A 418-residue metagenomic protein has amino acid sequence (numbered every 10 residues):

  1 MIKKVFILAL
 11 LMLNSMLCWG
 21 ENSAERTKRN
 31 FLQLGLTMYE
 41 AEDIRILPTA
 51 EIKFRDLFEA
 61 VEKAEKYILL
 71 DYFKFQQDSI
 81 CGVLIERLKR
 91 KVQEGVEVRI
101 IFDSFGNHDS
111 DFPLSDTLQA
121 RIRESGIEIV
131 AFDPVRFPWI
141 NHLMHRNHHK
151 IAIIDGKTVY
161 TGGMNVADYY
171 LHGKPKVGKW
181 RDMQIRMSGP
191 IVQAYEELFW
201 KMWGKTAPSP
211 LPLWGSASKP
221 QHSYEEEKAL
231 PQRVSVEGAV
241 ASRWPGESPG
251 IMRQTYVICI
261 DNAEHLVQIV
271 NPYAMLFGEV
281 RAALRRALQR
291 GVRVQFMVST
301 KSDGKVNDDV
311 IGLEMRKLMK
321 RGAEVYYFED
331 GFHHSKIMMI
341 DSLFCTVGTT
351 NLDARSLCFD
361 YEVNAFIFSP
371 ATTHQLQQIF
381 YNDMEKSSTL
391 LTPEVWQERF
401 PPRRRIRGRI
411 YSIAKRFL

Functional and structural regions predicted by a protein language model:
K4-V5, N22: Intrinsic disorder/low-complexity segments enriched in polar/small residues
V5-L13: Sec-dependent N-terminal signal peptides
S15-L418: Charged, low-complexity intrinsically disordered terminal segments
